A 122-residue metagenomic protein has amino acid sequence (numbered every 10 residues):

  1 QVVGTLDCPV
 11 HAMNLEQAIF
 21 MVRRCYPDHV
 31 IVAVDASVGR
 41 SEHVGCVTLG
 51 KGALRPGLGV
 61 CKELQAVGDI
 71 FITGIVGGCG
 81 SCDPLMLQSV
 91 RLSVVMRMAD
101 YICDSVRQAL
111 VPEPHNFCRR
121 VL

Functional and structural regions predicted by a protein language model:
Q1-I31, A36-L122: N-terminal catalytic or cofactor-binding beta/alpha core of small enzyme domains
